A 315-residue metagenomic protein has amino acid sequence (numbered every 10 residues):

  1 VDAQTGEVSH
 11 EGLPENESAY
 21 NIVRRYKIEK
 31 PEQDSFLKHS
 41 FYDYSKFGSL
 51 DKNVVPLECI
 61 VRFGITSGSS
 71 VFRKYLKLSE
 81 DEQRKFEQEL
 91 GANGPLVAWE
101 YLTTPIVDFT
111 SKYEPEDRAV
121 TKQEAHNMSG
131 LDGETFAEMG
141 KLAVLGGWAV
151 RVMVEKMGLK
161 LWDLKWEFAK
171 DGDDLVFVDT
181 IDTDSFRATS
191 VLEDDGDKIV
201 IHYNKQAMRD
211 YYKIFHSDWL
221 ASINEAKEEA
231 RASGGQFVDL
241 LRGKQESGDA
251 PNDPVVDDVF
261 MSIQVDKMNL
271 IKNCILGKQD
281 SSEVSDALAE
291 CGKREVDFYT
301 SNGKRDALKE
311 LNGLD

Functional and structural regions predicted by a protein language model:
V1-S111, R242-D315: Active-site loop/lid in soluble adenylation, ligation, and acyl-transfer enzymes
G48-K52, K156-L164, A169-D171, D266: Short, active-site-adjacent segments that bind or coordinate small-molecule cofactors and metal centers
V97-G133: A short mid-domain helix/strand-loop element embedded in enzyme catalytic domains that forms or borders the active-site
L131-W162: A long amphipathic alpha-helix within ATP-dependent nucleotide-binding catalytic cores
L142, L159-W162, F168-D174, A188 (+2 more regions): Positively charged, low-complexity, intrinsically disordered RNA-binding extensions
K165-G172, L288-R294: A glycine-rich phosphate-binding loop feature that marks nucleotide/adenosyl-phosphate handling sites
W166-A221: Catalytic activation segment of kinase domains across protein kinase-like and atypical kinase folds
H202-D249: Short glycine/proline-rich, acidic loop/turn segments that cap or connect secondary-structure elements
